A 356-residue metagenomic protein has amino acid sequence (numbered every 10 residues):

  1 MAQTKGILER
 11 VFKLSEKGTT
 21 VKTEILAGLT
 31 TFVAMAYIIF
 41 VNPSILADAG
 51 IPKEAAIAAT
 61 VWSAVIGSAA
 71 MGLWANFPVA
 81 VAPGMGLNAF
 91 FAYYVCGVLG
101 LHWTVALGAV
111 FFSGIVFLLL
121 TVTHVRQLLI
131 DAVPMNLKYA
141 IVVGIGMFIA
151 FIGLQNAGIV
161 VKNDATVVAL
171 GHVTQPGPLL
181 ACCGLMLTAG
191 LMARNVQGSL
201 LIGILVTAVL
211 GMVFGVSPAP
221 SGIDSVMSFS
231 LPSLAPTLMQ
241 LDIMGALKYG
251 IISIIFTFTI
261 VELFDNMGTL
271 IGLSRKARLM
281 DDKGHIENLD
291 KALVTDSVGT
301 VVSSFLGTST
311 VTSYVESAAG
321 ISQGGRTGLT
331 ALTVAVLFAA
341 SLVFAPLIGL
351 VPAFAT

Functional and structural regions predicted by a protein language model:
A2-A55, A169-L170, I204-D290: Helix-loop-helix hairpins and the membrane-proximal interhelical loops of multi-pass alpha-helical transport proteins
Q3-I38, N42, S63, G84-Y93 (+2 more regions): Helix-loop-helix junctions within the multi-pass membrane cores of secondary transporters/permeases
A27-P43, S63-G72, Y93, F111-T121 (+6 more regions): Hydrophobic core segments of alpha-helical transmembrane domains in multi-pass membrane transport and ion-translocation
A47-A55, Y93-A106, Q127-A140, M147-A189 (+1 more regions): Inter-helical loop and helix-membrane interface segments of multi-pass membrane transporters/permeases
D48-A56, A75-A80, V167-G177, G320-T330 (+1 more regions): Short, amphipathic, aromatic/basic-enriched membrane-interface segments that mark the entry/exit of transmembrane
G50, N76, G100, V122 (+1 more regions): Helix-loop interface residues and adjacent transmembrane-helix termini in multi-pass membrane transporters, primarily
P52-V98: Active-site cofactor/substrate anionic-group-binding motifs, chiefly glycine- and Lys/Arg-rich phosphate-binding loops
A69-P83, G190-L201, S322-G328: Membrane-helix interface "capping/anchor" motifs
